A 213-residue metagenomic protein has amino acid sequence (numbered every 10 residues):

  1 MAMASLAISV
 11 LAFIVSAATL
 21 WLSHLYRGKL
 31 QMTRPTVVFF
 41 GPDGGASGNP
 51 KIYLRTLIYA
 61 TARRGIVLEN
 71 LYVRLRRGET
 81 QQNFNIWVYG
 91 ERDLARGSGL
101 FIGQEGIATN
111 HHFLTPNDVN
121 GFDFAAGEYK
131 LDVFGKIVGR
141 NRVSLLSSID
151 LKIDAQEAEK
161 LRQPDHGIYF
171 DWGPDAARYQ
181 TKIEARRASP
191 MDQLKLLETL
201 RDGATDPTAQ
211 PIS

Functional and structural regions predicted by a protein language model:
M1-R27: Membrane-embedded hydrophobic alpha-helical segments
L22-G48: Low-complexity, acidic Ser/Thr/Pro/Gly-rich terminal tails and inter-domain linkers that flank the onset of structured
P42-T61, I66-Y72, G103-T115, A177-L194: Contiguous beta-strand segments within globular domains
I58-A62, L75-E79, G135-G139, A155-E157: Beta-strand elements of well-folded, non-transmembrane domains
E69-I86, D132-G135: Extended low-complexity, serine/threonine- and proline-enriched intrinsically disordered segments
F84-A126, F134, V138-N141: Extended, solvent-exposed segments with strong compositional bias
P116-D171: Terminal connector regions
D150-S213: Acidic, serine/threonine- and proline-rich intrinsically disordered appendage/tail regions
